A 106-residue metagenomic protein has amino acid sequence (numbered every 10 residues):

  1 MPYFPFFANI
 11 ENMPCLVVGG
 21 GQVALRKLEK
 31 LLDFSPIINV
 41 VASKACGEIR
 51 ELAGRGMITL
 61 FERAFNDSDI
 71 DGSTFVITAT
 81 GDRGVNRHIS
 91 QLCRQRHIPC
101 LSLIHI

Functional and structural regions predicted by a protein language model:
M1-K44, I49-A53: Hydrophobic, well-ordered beta-alpha structural blocks that scaffold small-molecule cofactor pockets
I10, D67-D71: A short, aliphatic-rich alpha-helical micro-motif
S35-P36, R96-I98: A short helix->loop->beta-strand "cap" motif at the edges of active sites that frequently abuts
G56-S68: Glycine-rich, highly charged phosphate/nucleotide-binding loops
I70-G84: Rossmann-like NAD(P)-binding element
I104-I106: Conserved small/polar residues in nucleotide/adenosyl-binding loops
